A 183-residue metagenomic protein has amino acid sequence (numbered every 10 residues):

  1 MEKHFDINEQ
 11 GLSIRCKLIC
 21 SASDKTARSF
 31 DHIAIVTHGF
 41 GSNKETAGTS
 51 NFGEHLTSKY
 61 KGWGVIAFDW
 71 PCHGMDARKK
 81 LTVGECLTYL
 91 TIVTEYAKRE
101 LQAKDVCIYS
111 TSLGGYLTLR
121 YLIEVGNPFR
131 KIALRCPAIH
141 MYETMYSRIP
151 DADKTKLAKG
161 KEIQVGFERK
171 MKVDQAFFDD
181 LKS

Functional and structural regions predicted by a protein language model:
M1-T26: N-terminal cap/lid segment of alpha/beta-hydrolase-fold proteins
I14, L81, P128-S183: The alpha/beta-hydrolase serine catalytic core
S23-W70: Short, surface-exposed "cap/lid" segments of acyl-processing enzymes
F68-H73, P137: Active-site loop/turn elements of alpha/beta-hydrolase fold enzymes, especially the short glycine-/histidine-rich
P71-A103: Catalytic nucleophile-loop/oxyanion-hole region of alpha/beta-hydrolase and closely related hydrolase-like folds
I108-S110, R135: Short beta-strand immediately N-terminal to the catalytic nucleophile in serine-hydrolase-like folds
S110-T118: Gly/Ala-rich beta-loop-alpha elbow adjacent to hydrolase catalytic centers
R120-E124: Active-site signature of alpha/beta-hydrolase-fold catalytic machinery across serine- and Asp/Cys-nucleophile hydrolases
